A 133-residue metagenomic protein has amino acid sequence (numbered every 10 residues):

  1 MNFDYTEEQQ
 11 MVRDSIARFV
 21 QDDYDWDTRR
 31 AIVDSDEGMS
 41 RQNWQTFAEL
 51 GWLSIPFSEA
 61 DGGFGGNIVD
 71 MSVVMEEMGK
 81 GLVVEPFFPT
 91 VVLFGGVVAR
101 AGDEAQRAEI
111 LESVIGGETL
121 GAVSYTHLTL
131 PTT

Functional and structural regions predicted by a protein language model:
M1-P86, E109: Amphipathic, small/basic residue-rich leader segments at the start of a protein or domain
E77-K80, V97-R100, T129: Active-site catalytic microenvironments for nucleophilic, acid-base chemistry
E85-A105: N-terminal glycine-rich flavin-associated loop
G117-Y125: A short, Trp-centered hydrophobic/proline-enriched beta-strand micro-motif
T126-T132: Conserved small/polar residues in nucleotide/adenosyl-binding loops
